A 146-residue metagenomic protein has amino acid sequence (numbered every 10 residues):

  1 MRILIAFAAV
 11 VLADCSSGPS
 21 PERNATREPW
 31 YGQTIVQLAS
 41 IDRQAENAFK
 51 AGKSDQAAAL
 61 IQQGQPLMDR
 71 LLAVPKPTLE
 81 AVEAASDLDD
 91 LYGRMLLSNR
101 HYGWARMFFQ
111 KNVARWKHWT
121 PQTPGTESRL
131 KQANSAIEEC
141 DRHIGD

Functional and structural regions predicted by a protein language model:
S16-P29: Bacterial Sec signal peptide processing site at the extreme N-terminus
E28, G32-V36, K76-E83, S128: Residue signature of alpha-solenoid helical repeat architecture, marking inter-repeat boundaries and helix-start
M68-P75, R115-T123: Alpha-helical junction/boundary sensor with strong preference for TPR arrays
